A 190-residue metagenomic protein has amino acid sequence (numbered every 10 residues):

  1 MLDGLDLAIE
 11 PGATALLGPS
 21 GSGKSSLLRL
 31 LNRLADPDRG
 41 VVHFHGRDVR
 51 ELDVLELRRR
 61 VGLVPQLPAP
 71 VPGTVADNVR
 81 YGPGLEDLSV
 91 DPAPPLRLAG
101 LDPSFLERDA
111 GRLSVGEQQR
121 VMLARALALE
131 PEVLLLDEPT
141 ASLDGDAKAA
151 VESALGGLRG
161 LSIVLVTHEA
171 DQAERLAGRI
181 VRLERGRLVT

Functional and structural regions predicted by a protein language model:
N32: Helix-to-loop junction immediately C-terminal to a conserved catalytic motif
G40-D48, L57: Conserved ABC transporter NBD signature motif
L67-D77, Y81, E86: Conserved catalytic motifs of ABC-family nucleotide-binding domains
S89-F105: Conserved ABC ATPase "signature" region
D109-L113, E117: Conserved ABC ATPase signature
L123: Hydrophobic anchor residue at the start of the ABC signature
L134-E138: Catalytic Walker B motif of ABC-type/P-loop ATPase nucleotide-binding domains
